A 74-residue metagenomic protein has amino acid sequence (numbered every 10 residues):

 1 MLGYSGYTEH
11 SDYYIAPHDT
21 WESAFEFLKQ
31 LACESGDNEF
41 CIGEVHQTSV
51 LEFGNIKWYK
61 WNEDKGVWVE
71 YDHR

Functional and structural regions predicted by a protein language model:
M1-Y13: Short aromatic-glycine-(Arg/Gly/Cys) micro-motifs in beta-strand/loop hairpins
T8-E9, D19-C41: A short, charged, amphipathic alpha-helix used as a generic interaction element across diverse proteins
Q30-R74: Short, mixed-charge low-complexity intrinsically disordered segments
